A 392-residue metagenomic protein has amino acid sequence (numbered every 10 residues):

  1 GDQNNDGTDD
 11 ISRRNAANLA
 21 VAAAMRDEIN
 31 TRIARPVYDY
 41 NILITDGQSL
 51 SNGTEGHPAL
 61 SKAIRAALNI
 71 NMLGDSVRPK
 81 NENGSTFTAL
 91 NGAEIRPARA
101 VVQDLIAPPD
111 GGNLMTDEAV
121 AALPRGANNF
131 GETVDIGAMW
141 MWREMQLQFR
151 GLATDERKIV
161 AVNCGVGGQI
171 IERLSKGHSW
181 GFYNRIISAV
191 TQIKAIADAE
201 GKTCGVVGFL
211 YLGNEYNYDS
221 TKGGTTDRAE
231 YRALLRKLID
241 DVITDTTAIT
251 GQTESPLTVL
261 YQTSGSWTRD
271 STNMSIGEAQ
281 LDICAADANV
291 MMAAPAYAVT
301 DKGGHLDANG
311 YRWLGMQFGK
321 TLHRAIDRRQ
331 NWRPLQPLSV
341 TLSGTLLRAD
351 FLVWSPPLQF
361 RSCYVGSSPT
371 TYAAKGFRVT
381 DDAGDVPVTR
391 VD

Functional and structural regions predicted by a protein language model:
N4-D392: Cell-envelope and extracellular/periplasmic
